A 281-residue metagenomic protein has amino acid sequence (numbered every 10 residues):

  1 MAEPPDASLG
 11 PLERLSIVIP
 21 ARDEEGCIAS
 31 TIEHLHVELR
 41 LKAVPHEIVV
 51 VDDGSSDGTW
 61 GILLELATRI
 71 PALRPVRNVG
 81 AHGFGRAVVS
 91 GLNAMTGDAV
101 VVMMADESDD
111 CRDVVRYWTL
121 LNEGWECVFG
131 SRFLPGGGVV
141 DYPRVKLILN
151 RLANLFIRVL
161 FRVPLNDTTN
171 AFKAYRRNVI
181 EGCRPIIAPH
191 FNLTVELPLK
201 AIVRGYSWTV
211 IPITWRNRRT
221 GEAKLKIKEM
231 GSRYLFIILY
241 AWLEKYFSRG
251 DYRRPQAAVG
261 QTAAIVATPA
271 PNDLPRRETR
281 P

Functional and structural regions predicted by a protein language model:
M1-L15, L155, L160-V163, I186-P281: Hydrophobic helical membrane-anchoring modules
M1-V37, A43: N-proximal low-complexity "stem/linker" segments adjacent to membrane-targeting elements
A21, V51-D53, N78: Conserved sequence signature across two-component system core domains
E24-C27, S55, F84, D110: Donor nucleotide-sugar binding loop of glycosyltransferases
G26-S30, D57-L66: Acidic helix N-cap motif at the loop->helix transition within catalytic regions of sugar-transfer enzymes
H46-V49, W60-A94: Conserved donor nucleotide-binding strand/loop of the catalytic core
D52-G61, E107: A conserved acidic beta->alpha catalytic loop
V76-A94, A99-V102, S108-F191, R218-L235: Acceptor/aglycone-binding surface of glycosyltransferases and processive sugar-polymer synthases
